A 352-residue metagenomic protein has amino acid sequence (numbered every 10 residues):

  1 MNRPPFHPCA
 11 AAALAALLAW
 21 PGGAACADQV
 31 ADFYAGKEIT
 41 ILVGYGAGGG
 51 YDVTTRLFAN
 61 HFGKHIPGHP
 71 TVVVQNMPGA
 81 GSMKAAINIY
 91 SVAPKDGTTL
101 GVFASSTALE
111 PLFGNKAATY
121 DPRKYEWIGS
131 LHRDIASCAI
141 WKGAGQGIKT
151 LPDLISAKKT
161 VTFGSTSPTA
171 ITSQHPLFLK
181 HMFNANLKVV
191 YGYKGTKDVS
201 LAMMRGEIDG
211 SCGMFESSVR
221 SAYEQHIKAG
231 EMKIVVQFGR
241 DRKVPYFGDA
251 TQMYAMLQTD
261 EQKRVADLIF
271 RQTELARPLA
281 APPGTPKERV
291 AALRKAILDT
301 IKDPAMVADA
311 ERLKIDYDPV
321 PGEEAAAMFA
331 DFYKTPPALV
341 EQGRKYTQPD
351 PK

Functional and structural regions predicted by a protein language model:
M1-F6: N-terminal secretory signal peptides that target proteins for export/translocation
C9-G22: Bacterial N-terminal signal peptides
A24-A27: Boundary at the C-terminal end of the N-terminal hydrophobic targeting segment
A35-K37, K228-E231, V235, M256 (+3 more regions): An extracytoplasmic/periplasmic, membrane-proximal ligand-sensing/linker region
I39, K64-H69, N88-T99, T107-R205 (+3 more regions): Hinge/capping helix and adjacent helix->loop/strand transition within the periplasmic-binding protein
I41-T55, P78-G81, G164-I171: Extracytoplasmic "Venus flytrap"
F58, A80-M83, G97-E110, S130-R133 (+1 more regions): Ligand-binding clamshell of periplasmic/extracellular solute-binding protein-like
S105-A117, S173, L177-M182, R205 (+1 more regions): A ligand-binding cleft/hinge motif common to bilobed small-molecule-binding domains
